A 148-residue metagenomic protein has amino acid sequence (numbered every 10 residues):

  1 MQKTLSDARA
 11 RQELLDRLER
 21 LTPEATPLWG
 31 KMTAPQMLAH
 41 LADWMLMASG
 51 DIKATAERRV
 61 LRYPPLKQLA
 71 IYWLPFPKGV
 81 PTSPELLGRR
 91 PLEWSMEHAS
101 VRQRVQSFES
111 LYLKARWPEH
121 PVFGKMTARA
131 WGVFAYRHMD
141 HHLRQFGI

Functional and structural regions predicted by a protein language model:
M1, G50-L111: Short, helix-capping/interhelical loops that line the mouth of catalytic, cofactor-, or ligand-binding pockets
M1-E19: Extreme N-terminal tail/first-helix region
Q2-T4, A25-P27, L87-L92, T127-R129: Active-site rim elements
R11-D16, L111-P118: Short alpha-helical hairpin
L15, E19, M45-L46, R102-E109 (+1 more regions): Structural signal for well-ordered, non-membrane alpha-helices
E24-I71, K114-I148: Short, contiguous alpha-helical
